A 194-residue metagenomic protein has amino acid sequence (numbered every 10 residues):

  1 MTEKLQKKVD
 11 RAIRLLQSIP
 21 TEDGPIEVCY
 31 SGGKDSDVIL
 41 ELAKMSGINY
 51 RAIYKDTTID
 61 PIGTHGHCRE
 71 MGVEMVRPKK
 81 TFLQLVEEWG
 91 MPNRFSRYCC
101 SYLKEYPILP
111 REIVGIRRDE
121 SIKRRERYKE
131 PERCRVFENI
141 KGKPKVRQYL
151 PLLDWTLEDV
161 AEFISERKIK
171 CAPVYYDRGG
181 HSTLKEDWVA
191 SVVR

Functional and structural regions predicted by a protein language model:
M1-R194: Nucleotide-activated chemistry modules centered on ATP-dependent adenylation/adenylyltransferase
